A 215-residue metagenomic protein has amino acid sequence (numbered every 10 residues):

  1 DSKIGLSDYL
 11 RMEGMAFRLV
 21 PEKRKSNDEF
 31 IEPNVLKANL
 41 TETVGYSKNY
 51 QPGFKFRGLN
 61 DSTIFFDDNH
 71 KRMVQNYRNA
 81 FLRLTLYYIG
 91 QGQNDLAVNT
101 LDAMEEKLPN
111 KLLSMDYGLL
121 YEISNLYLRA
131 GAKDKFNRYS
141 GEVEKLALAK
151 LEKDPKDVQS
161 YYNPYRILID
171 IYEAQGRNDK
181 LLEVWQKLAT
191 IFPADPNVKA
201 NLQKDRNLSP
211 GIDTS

Functional and structural regions predicted by a protein language model:
D1-T214: ER/secretory pathway lumenal C-terminal domains and tails of membrane proteins involved in glycoprotein biogenesis
